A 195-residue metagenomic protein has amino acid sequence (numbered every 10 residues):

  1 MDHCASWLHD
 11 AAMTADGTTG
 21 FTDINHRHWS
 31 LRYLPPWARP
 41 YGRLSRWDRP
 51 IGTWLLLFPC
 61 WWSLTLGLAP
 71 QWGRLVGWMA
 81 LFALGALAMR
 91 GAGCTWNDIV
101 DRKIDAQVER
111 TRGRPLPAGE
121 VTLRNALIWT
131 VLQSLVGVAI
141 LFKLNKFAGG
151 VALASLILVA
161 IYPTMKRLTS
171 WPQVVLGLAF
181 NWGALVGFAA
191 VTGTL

Functional and structural regions predicted by a protein language model:
H3, L8-H9: Short, positively charged and aromatic/hydrophobic N-terminal segments
T14-R39, C94-V121: Cytosolic, membrane-interface loops and tails of multi-pass inner-membrane proteins
A38, G42-R43, R114-L195: Intramembrane alpha-helical segments
R43-R46, A80-L84, I128: Internal alpha-helical transmembrane segments of multi-pass membrane proteins, especially GPCRs
R46-L56: Membrane-interface helix starts
W47-D48, M89, N97, P172 (+1 more regions): Residue-level micro-sites within transmembrane alpha helices that shape and flank functional polar/acidic positions
P59-L66, P70-V100, R110, S134-L141 (+3 more regions): Membrane-embedded alpha-helical segments that form the functional core of polytopic membrane enzymes, especially those
